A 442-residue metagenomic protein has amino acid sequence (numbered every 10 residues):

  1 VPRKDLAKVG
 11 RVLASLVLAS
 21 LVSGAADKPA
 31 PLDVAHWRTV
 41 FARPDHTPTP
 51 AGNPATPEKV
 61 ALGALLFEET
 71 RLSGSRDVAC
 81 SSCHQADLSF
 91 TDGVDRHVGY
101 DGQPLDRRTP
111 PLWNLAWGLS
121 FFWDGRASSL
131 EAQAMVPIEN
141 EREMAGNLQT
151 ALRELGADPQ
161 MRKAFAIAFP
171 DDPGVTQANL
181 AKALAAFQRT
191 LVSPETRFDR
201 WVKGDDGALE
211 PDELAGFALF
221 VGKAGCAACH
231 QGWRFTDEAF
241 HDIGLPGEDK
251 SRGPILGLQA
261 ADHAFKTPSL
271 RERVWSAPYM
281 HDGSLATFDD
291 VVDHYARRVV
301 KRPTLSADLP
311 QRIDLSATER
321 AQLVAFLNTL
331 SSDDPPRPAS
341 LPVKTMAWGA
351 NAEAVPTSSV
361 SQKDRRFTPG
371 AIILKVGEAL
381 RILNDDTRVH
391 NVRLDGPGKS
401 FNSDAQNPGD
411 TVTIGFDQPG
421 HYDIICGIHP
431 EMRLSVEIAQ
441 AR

Functional and structural regions predicted by a protein language model:
K4-K8, G24-A354: Periplasmic c-type cytochrome electron-transfer domains
R11-S20: Bacterial N-terminal signal peptides
S15, N53, N114-L115, D206 (+5 more regions): Generic hydrophobic-segment detector
A350-R442: Extracytoplasmic copper-binding redox domains, predominantly the cupredoxin/blue-copper superfamily
